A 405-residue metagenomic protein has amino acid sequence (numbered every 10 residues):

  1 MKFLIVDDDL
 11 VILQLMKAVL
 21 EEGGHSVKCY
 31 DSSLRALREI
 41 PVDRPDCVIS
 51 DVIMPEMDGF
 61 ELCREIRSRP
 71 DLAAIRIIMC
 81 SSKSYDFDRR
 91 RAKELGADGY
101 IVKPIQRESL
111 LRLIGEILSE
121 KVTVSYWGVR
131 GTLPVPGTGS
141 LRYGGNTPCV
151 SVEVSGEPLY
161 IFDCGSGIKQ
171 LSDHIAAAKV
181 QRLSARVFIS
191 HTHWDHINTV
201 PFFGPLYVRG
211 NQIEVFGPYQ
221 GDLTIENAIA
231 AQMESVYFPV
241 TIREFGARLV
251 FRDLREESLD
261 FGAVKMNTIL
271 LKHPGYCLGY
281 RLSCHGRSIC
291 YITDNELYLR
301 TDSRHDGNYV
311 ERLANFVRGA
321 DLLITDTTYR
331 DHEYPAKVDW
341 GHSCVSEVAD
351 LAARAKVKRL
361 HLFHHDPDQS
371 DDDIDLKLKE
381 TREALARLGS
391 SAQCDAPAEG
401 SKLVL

Functional and structural regions predicted by a protein language model:
L13, P55-E56, A73, Y85 (+1 more regions): The feature encodes the CheY-like receiver
Q14-E22: Charged docking surfaces used in two-component/phosphorelay signaling
G24-D31, E39: Short hydrophobic/Thr-rich beta-strand motif most characteristic of the beta2 strand and flanking loop of CheY-like
I105-I114: C-terminal output helix
E120-T293, Y298-S303, L313-A314, D371-L405: Binuclear metal-dependent hydrolase catalytic cores
Y298-A392: Cap/insert and terminal regions of metallo-dependent hydrolase folds
